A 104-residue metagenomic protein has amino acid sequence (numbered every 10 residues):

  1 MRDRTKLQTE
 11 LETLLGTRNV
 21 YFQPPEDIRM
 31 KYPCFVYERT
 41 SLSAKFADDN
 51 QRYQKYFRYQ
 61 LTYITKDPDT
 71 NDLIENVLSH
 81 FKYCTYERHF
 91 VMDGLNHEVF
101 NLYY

Functional and structural regions predicted by a protein language model:
M1-S43, M92: Small/polar-rich, solvent-exposed N-terminal microdomains that initiate assembly or binding
R29, Q51-Y56, M92-N96: A generic structural micro-feature
K55-K66, N96-Y104: Oligomerization/assembly interface segments of phage tail-like spikes and tubes
P68-E75: Short, conserved charged micro-motifs
E75-Y104: Acidic-leaning, charged glycine-interspersed low-complexity segments
